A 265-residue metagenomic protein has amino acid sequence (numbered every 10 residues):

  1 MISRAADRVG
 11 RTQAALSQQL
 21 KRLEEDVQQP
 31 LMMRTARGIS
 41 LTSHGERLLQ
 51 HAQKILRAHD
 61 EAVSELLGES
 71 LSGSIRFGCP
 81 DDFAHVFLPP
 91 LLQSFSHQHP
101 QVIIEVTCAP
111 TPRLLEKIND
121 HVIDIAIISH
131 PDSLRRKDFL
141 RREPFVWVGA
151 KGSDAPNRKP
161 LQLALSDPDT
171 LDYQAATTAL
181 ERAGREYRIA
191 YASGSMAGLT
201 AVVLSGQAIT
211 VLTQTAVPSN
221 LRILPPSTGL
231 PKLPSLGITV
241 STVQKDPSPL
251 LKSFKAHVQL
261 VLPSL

Functional and structural regions predicted by a protein language model:
M1-T12: Short helix-boundary/capping micro-motifs
I2, E24-L41: A short LG(V/I)-centered, amphipathic sequence patch enriched for acidic residue(s) preceding the LG motif
R8, K21-P30, Q98: Residue cluster at the C-terminal edge of the helix-turn-helix DNA-binding motif
D26-V27, L48-E69: Alpha-helical linker/hinge and terminal dimerization helices associated with HTH transcriptional regulators
S72-S133, S193: Central regulatory/effector-binding core of bacterial HTH transcription factors
G78, F145, G152-Y173: Short loop->beta-strand "edge-of-pocket" segments that line small-molecule binding or catalytic clefts across diverse
R135-D138, A201-D246: Beta-alpha-beta core module
Q162-A183, S248-L251: Secondary-structure junction motif
